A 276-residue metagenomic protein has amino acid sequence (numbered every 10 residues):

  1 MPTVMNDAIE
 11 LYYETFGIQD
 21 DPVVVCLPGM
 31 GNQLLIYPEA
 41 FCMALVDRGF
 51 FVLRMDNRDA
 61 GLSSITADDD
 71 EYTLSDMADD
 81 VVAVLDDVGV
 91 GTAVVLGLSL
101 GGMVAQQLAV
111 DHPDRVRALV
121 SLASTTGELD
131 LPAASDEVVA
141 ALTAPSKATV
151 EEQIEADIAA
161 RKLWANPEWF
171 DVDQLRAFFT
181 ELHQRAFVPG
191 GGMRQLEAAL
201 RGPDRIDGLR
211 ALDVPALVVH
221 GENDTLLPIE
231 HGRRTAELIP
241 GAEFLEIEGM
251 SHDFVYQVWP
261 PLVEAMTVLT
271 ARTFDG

Functional and structural regions predicted by a protein language model:
D7-I65: Conserved HGGG/HGGXW glycine-rich cap/lid loop of the alpha/beta-hydrolase fold
S75-A93: Conserved acidic catalytic loop of the alpha/beta-hydrolase fold
G102-P113, L119: Short glycine-enriched nucleophile-adjacent loop and the immediately C-terminal alpha-helix near the catalytic center
V110, A118-A148: Flexible "cap/lid" loop of the alpha/beta hydrolase fold
D136-D207, V214, R234: Alpha/beta-hydrolase
L212, V218-H220: Short beta-strand/loop motif that positions the catalytic acidic residue of the alpha/beta-hydrolase fold
N223-L227: Acidic catalytic loop of the alpha/beta-hydrolase fold
A242-G276: Catalytic active-site module of serine/aspartate enzymes centered on a nucleophile-bearing elbow/loop
